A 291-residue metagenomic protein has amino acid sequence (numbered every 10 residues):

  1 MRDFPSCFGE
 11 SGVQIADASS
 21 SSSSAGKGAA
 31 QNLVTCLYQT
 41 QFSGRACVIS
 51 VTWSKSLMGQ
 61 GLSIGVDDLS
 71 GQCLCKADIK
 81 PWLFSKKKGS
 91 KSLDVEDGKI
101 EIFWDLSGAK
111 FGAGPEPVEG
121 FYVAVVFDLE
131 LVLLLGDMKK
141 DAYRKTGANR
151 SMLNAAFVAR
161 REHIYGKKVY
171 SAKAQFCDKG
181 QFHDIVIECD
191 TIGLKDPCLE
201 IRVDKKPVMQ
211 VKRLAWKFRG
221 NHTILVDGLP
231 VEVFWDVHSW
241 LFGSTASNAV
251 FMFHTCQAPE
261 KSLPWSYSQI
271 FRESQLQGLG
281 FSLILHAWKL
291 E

Functional and structural regions predicted by a protein language model:
R2-I15, K80-L199, T223, L229-E291: Peripheral membrane interaction modules
S6-S90: Short Lys/Arg-enriched alpha/beta "domain-start" segment
D204-K205, D227-G228: Short strand-turn-strand beta-turns centered on an Asx-Gly dipeptide
R213: Extracellular glycan-recognition regions
W216: Short, contiguous, pocket-lining structural segments that sit at or immediately flank catalytic/ligand-binding sites
